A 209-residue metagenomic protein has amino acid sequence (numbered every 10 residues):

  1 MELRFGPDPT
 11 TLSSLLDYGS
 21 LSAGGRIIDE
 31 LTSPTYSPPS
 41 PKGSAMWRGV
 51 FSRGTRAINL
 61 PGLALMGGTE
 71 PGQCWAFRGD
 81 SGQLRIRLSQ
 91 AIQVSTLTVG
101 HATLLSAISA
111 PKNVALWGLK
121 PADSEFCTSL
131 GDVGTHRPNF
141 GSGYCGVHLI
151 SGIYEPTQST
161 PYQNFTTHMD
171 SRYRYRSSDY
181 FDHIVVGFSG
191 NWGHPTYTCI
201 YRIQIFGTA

Functional and structural regions predicted by a protein language model:
M1-R87: Disordered, acidic Ser/Thr/Pro-rich linker "stalks" and the adjacent N-terminal cap of the next globular domain
E2-P7, T55, H101-A102, H136 (+1 more regions): Proteins with a high burden of low-complexity, intrinsically disordered sequence enriched in S/T/G/P/A and R, requiring
E30, L60-Q73, F77-Q83, L105-A209: Trp- and acidic/polar-enriched beta-sheet ligand-binding modules for extracellular glycan and matrix recognition
T35-P39, W47, L104, W117 (+1 more regions): Solvent-exposed, non-transmembrane amphipathic alpha-helical segments
L88-Q93, R176-S178: Helix-boundary capping/turn motifs
Q90-S106, V186: A short beta-strand element within beta-rich, extracytoplasmic domains of secreted/secretory-pathway proteins
